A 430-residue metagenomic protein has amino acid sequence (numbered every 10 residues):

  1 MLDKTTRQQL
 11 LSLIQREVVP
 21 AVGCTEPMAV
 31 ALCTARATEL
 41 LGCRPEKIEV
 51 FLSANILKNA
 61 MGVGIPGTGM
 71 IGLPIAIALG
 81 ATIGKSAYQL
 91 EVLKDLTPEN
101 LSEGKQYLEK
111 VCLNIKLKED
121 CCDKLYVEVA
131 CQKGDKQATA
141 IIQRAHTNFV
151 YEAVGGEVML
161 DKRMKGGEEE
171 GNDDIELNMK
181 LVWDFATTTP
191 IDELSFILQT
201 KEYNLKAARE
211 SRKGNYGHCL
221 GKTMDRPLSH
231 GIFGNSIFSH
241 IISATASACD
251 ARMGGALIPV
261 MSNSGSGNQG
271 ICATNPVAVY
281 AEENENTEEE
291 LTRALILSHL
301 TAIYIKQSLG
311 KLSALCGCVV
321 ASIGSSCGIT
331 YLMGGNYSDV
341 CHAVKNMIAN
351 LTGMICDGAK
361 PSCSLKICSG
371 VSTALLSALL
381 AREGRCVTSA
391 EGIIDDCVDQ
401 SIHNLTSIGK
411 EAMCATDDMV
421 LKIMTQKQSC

Functional and structural regions predicted by a protein language model:
M1-L11, G42-I56, S236-G255, T287-I305 (+1 more regions): Acidic-glycine-rich active-site phosphate/pyrophosphate-binding loop
L2, A21-T25, N55-I56, Q143-T147 (+7 more regions): A structural signal for small-residue-enriched, beta-sheet-centric alpha/beta enzyme cores and oligomeric scaffold folds
L10-P20, N55-V63, A251-S262, A302-L312 (+1 more regions): Glycine/charged-rich beta-loop-alpha catalytic/anionic-binding loops adjacent to active sites
P20-R36, I258-N275, C316-V320: Conserved phosphate/anionic-ligand binding catalytic regions in large, soluble enzymes, centered on
A31-C121, Y126-C131: Early transmembrane hairpin of solute transport permeases
A37-T38, Y280-T287, L291-R293, I303-S369 (+1 more regions): Hydrophobic alpha-helical bundle architecture
R44-I48, Y88-L93, N114-K116, D192-I197 (+7 more regions): Flexible, glycine/charged-enriched surface loops at secondary-structure junctions
E109-G255, V420-C430: Signature of multi-pass transmembrane helix bundles
